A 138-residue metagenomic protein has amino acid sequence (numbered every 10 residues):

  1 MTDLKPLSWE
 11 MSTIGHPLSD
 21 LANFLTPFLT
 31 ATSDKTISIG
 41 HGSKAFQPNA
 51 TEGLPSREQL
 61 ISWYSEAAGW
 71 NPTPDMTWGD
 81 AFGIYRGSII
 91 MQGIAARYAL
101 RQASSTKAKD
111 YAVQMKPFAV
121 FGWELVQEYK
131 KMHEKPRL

Functional and structural regions predicted by a protein language model:
M1-L25: Active-site acidic catalytic loop and adjacent metal/ATP-binding pocket of ATP-dependent phosphoryl transfer enzymes
K5-S8, D80, R86-I89: Short beta-strand segments
P6-S8, S56-P72, P117-F118, G122: Short amphipathic alpha-helical segments and their helix-coil junctions
T13, E52-S56, Q114: A generic short alpha-helical patch detector that favors 3-5-residue windows in or near N-terminal regions
L18-A68, G83-R101: Active-site activation/catalytic loop segments of kinase-like enzymes and analogous catalytic loops in related
N71-G83: All-alpha amphipathic helical-bundle segments outside canonical DNA-binding/catalytic cores that form hydrophobic
I89-L138: Regulatory N- and C-terminal appendages and interdomain linkers associated with kinase/kinase-like NTP transferase
